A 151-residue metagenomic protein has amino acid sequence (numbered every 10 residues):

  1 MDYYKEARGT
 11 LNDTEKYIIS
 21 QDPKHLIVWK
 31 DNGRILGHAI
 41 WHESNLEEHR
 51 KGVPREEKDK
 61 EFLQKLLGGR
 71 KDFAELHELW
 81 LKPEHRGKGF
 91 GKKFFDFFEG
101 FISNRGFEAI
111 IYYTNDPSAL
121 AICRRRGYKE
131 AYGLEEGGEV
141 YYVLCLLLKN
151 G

Functional and structural regions predicted by a protein language model:
K5-N32, I40-L46, K65: Active-site rim helix/loop that mediates acceptor-substrate recognition in acyltransferases
K24-V28, H38, F73, E78 (+1 more regions): Short hydrophobic/aromatic beta-strand element in the GNAT-like acyltransferase core that lines or flanks the acyl-donor
I40-E78, R86: Conserved acyl-donor/pantetheine-binding loop and adjacent beta-alpha core of acyl/acetyltransferases and related
F73-A74, F95, I102-N115: Conserved GNAT acetyl-CoA-binding A-motif
L81, G87-G100, R125: Conserved acetyl-CoA-binding loop-helix of GNAT-fold acetyltransferases
K92, N104, N115-G133, G137: Conserved active-site alpha-helix within GNAT-family acetyltransferase domains
D116-P117, E135-G151: C-terminal "cap" of GNAT-fold acetyltransferases
